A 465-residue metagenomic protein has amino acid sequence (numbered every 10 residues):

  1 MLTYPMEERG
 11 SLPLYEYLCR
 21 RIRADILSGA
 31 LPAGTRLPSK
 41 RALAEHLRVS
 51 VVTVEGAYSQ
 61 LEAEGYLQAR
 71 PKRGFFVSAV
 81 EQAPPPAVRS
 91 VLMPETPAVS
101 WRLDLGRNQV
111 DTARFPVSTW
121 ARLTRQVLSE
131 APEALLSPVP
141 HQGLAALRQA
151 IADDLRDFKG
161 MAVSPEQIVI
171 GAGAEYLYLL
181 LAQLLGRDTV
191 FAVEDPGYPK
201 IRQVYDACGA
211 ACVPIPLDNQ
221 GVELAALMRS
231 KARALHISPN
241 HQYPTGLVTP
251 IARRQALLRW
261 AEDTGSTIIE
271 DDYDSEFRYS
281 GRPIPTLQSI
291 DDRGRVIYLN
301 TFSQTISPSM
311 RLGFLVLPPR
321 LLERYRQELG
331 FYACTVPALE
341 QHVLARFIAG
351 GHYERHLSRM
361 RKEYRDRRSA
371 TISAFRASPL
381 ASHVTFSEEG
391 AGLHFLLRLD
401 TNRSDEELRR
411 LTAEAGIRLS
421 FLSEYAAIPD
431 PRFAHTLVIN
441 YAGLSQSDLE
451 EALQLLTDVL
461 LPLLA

Functional and structural regions predicted by a protein language model:
M1-V127, L136, L147, R320 (+10 more regions): N-terminal basic, amphipathic alpha-helical segments
P38-S39, G74, V169, D218 (+2 more regions): Residue-level "edge-of-site" marker
K72, S289-Y325, L339: Active-site PLP attachment segment
G106-R107, P216, H236-S238, I269-D272 (+4 more regions): Short beta-strand segments
V110, P239-Y243, Q304: Short glycine-rich anion-binding loops that position phosphate/pyrophosphate groups of nucleotides and phosphorylated
R114-F115, A172, K200, V222 (+3 more regions): Residues that form or flank phosphate/diphosphate-binding pockets in enzymes that use nucleotide phosphates
A134-T264, I269, S275-F277, R282-I290 (+3 more regions): Conserved core of the PLP fold type I
